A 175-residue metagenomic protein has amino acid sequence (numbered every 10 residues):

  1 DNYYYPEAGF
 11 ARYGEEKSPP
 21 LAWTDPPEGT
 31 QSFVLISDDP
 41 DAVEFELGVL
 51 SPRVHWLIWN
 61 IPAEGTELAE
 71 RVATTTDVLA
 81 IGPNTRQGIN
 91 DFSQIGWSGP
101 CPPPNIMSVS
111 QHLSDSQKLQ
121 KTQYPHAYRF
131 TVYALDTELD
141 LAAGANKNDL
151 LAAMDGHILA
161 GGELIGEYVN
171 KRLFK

Functional and structural regions predicted by a protein language model:
D1-K175: N-terminus-centered regions that define maturation/targeting leaders and the start of the first functional domain
